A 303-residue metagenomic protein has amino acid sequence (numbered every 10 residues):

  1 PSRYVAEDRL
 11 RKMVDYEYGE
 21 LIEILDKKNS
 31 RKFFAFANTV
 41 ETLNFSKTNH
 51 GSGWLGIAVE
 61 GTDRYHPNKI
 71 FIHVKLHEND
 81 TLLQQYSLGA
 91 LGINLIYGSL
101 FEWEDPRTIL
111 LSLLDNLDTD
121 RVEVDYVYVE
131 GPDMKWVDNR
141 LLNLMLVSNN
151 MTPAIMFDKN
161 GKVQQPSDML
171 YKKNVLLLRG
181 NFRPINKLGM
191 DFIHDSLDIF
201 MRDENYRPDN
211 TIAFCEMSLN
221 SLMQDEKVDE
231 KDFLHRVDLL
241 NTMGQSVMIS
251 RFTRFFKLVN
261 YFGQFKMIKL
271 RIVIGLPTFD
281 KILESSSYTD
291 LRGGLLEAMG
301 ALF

Functional and structural regions predicted by a protein language model:
P1-F303: Nucleotidyltransferase catalytic core that binds NTPs
